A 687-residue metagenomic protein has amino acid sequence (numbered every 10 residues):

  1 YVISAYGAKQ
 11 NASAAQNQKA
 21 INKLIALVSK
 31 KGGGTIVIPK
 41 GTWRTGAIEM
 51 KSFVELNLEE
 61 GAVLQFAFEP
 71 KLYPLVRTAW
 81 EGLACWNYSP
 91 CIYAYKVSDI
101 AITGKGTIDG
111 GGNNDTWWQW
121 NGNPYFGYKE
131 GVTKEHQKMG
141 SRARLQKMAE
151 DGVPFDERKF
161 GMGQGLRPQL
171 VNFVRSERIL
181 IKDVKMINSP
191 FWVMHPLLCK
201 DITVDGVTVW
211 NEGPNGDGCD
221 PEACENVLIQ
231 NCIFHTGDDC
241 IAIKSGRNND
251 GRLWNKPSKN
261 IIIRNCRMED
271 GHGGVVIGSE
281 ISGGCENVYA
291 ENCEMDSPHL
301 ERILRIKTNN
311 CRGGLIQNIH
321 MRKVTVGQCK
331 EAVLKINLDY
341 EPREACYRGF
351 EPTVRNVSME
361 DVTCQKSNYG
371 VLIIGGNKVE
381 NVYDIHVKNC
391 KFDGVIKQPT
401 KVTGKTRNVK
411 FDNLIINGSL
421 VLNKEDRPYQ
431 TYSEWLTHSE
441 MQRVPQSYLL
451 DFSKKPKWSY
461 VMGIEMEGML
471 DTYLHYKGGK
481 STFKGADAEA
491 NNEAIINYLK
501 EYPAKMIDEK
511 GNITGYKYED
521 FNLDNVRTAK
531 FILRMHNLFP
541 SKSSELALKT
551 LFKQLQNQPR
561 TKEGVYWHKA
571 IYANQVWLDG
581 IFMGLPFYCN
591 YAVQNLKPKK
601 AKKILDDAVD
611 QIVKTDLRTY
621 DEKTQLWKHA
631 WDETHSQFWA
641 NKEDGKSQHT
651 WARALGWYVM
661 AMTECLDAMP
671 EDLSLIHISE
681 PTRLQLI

Functional and structural regions predicted by a protein language model:
Y1-K424: Extracellular/periplasmic carbohydrate-active domains that bind, remodel, or depolymerize complex polysaccharides
N17, Y429, W458-M462, F521 (+3 more regions): Aromatic-acidic/polar surface patches that form glycan- and anion
E177, N423, P670-S679: Short, intrinsically disordered, charge-balanced linker/junction segments flanking boundaries in proteins
N231, G246-P257, L626-W651, L666-L673: Surface-exposed beta-loop-beta
E425-G511, K542-Q558, K562-E563, E622: Low-complexity, Ser/Thr/Pro/Gly-enriched N-terminal "stalk/linker" regions
G463-A488, R527-S541, G584-K600, W657-S674: Well-ordered alpha-helical scaffold segments within catalytic/enzyme domains
A490-K500, K505-Q648: Extended ligand-binding groove/face enriched in aromatic
H677-I687: Single conserved hydrophobic/aromatic residue that forms the stacking wall/gate of nucleotide- or nucleobase-binding
